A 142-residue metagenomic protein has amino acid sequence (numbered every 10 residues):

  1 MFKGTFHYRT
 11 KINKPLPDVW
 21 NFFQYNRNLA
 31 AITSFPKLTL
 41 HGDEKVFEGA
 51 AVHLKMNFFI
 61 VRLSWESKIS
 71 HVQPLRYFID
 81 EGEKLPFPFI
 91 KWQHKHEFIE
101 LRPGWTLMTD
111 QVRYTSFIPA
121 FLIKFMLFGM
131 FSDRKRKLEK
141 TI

Functional and structural regions predicted by a protein language model:
M1-F47: Hydrophobic ligand-binding cavity/cleft-lining segments
K3-K11, A51, S64, Y77 (+2 more regions): Intrinsic-disorder/low-complexity, polar/charged segments enriched in Ser/Thr/Lys/Arg/Asp/Glu/Gln
Y8-T10, W65-H71, G82-K84, Q93-E100: Hydrophobic/aromatic beta-strand elements that line small-molecule binding cavities or substrate pockets in beta-rich
N13-P17, K45, S70-L75, E97-L107: A short, structured loop/turn motif at beta-sheet edges
D18-F23, L29, V52-L54, I69 (+4 more regions): Hydrophobic pocket/interface hotspot
R27, L40-K84: Glycine-rich portal/gate segments that line the openings of hydrophobic small-molecule binding cavities
E83-G129: Beta-strand/loop substructures that line and gate deep hydrophobic ligand-binding cavities in soluble
G129-K137: A non-catalytic, amphipathic alpha-helix used as a structural packing/dimerization or gating element in enzyme scaffolds
